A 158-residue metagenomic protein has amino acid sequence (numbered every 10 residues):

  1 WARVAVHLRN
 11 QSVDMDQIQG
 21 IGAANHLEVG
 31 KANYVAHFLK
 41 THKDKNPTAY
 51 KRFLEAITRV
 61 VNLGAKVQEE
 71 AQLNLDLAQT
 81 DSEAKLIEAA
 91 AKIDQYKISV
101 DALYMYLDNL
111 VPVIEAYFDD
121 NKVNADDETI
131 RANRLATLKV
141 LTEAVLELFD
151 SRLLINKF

Functional and structural regions predicted by a protein language model:
W1-F158: Amphipathic alpha-helical "coupling" segments that flank catalytic cores
